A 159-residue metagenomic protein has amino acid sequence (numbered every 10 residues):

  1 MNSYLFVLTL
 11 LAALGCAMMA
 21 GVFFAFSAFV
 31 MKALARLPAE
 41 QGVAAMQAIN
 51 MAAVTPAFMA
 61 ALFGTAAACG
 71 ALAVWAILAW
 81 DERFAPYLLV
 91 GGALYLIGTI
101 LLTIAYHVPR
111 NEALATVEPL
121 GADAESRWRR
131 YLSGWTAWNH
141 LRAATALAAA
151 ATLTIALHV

Functional and structural regions predicted by a protein language model:
N2-A17, L78-I97: Interfacial segments of alpha-helical transmembrane regions
V7, M18-F63, P109-S133: Interfacial loop at the N-terminal end of multi-pass membrane proteins
G15-F26, L96-Y106: Hydrophobic alpha-helical membrane-embedded segments
A28-V30, M46-N50, A67-A79, L102 (+1 more regions): Membrane-helix exit/interface motif
A61-L72, R142-A150: Core segments of transmembrane alpha-helices that mediate helix-helix packing or line hydrophobic substrate/ligand
L89-V108, E112-T116: Acidic/histidine-rich alpha-helical segments that form the ligand environment of transition-metal centers
T154-V159: Juxtamembrane boundary at the C-terminal end of a transmembrane helix
